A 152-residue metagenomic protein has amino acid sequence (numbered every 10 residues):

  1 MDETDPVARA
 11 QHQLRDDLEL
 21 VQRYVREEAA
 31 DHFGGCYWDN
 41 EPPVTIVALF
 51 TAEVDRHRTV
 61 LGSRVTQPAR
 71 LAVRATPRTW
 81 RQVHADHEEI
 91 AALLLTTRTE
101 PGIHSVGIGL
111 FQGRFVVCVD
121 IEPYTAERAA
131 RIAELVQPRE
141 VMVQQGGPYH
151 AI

Functional and structural regions predicted by a protein language model:
M1-E41, V60-L61: Intrinsically disordered, low-complexity polar/charged tails and linkers
A8, R23, A85, A92 (+1 more regions): Polar/charged alpha-helical tracts
Q13-A30, Q82-P101: Short amphipathic alpha-helix segments
V21, A48, I90, V106 (+3 more regions): Hydrophobic beta-strand residues in large extracellular and virion-surface proteins
A29-H84, T99-R128, H150: Short glycine/threonine-rich beta-strand-turn micro-motifs
R64-R70, E134-M142: A common structural junction motif
L93-T97, M142-G147: C-terminal intrinsically disordered extensions
A130-E134, Q145-I152: Substrate-binding/charge-relay-adjacent region of secreted/lumenal peptidase catalytic domains
